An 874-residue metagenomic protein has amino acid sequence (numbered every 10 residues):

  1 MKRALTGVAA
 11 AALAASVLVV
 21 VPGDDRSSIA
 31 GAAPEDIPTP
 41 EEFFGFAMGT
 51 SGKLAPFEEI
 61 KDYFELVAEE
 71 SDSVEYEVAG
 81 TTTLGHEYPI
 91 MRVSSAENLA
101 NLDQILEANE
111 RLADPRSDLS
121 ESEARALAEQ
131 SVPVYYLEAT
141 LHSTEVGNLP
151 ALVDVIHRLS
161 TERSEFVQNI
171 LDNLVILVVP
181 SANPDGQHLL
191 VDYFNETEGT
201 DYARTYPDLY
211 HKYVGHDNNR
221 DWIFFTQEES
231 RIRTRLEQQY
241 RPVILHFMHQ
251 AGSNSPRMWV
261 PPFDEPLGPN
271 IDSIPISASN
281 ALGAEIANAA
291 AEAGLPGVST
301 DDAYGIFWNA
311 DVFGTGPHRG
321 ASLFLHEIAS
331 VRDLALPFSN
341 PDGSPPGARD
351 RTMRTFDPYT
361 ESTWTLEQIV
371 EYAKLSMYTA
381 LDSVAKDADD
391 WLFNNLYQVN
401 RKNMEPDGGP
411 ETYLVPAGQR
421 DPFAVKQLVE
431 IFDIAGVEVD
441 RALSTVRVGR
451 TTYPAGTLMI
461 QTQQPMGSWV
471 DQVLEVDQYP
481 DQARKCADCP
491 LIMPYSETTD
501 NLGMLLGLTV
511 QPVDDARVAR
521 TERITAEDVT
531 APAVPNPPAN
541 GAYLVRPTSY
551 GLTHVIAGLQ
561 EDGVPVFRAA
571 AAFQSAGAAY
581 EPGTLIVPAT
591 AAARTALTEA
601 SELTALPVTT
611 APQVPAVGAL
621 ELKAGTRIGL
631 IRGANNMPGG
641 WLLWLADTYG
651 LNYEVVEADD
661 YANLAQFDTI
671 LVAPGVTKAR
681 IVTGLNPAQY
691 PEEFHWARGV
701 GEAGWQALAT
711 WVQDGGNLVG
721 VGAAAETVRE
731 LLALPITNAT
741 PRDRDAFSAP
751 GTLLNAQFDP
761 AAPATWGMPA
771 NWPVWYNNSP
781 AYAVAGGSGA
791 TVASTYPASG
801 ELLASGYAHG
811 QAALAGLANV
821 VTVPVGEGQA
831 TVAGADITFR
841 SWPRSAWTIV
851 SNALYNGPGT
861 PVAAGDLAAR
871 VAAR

Functional and structural regions predicted by a protein language model:
M1-R26: Secretory targeting and sorting signals
I29, A33-V146, P150-V175, R220 (+7 more regions): Intrinsic-disorder/low-complexity accessory segments
E145, D185-L189, S253-P256: Short, well-ordered, mixed-charge alpha-helical segments that flank or form enzyme active sites
I156, R163-S164, N173-N195: Carboxylate/His-rich catalytic cores and anion/metal-binding grooves
S181-N183, M248-S255, A724-A725: Short, solvent-exposed turn/loop segments enriched in Gly/Ser/Thr/Pro and often Arg
Q187-H211, G215, R231, R235: Active-site-proximal cap/loop segments of hydrolase catalytic domains
D217, F247, E327: Acidic active-site catalytic centers that drive phospho-/nucleotidyl reactions and related ester hydrolyses
E237-A251: Proline-aspartate-enriched helix->loop->beta-strand connector
